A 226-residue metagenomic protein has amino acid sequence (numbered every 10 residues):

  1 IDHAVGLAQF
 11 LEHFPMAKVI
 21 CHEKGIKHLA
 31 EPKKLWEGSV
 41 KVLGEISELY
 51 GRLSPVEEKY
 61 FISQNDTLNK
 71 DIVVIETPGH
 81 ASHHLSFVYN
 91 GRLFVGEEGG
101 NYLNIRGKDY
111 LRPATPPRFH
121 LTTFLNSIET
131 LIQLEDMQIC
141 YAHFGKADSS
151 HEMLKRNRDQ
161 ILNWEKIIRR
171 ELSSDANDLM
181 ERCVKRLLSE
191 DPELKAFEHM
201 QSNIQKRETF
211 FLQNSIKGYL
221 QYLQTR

Functional and structural regions predicted by a protein language model:
I1-C21: Active-site metal-binding motif and surrounding structural segment of the metallo-beta-lactamase
G6, E31-P32, M153: Residues at alpha-helix caps and immediate loop-helix transition turns in enzyme cores, especially N- and C-cap
K24-H28, K146: Short histidine/acidic/glycine/proline-rich micro-motifs that form metal- and phosphate-coordinating active-site loops
K27-I75, L125-E129: Metallo-beta-lactamase
G38, V73-E76, S82-H151: Metallo-beta-lactamase
S150-D159: Histidine/acidic-residue-rich catalytic or RNA/ligand-binding cores of hydrolases and nuclease-related proteins
Q160-N163, I167: Non-catalytic interaction/regulatory modules that flank or connect domains
I167-R226: C-terminal regulatory/interaction regions
